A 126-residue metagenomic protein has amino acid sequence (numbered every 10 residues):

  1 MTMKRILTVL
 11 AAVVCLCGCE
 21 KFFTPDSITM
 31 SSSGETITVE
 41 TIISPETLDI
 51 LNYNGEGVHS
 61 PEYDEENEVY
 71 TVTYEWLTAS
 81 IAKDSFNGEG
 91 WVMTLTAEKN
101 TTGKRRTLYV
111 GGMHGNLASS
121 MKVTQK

Functional and structural regions predicted by a protein language model:
M1-L7: Bacterial N-terminal signal peptides that target proteins for export
M3, V13-T36: Bacterial Sec-dependent N-terminal signal peptides
T29, T38-E40, L51, H59 (+1 more regions): Short, surface-exposed linear motifs at loops/turns and structural transition points
V39-T41, M93, L108-G111: Buried hydrophobic-core signal for structured, non-transmembrane domains
I43-V92: Surface-exposed binding patches on compact interaction domains or structured appendages
G90-R106: Extracellular/luminal low-complexity segments enriched in Ser/Thr/Pro
T102-N116: A short beta-strand micro-motif common to beta-rich folds, especially ectodomain repeats
G115-K126: C-terminal edge beta-strand
